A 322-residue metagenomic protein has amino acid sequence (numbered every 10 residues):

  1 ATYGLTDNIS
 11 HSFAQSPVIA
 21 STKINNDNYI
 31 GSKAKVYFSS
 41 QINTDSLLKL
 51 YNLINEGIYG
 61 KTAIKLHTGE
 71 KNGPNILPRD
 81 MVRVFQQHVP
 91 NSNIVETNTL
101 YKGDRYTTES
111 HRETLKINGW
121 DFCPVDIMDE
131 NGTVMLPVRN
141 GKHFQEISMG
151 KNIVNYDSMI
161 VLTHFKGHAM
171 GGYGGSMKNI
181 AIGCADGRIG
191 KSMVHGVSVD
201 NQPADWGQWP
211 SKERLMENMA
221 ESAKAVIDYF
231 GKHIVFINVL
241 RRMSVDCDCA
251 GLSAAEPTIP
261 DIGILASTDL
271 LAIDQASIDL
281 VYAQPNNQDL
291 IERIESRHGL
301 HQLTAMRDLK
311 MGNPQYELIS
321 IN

Functional and structural regions predicted by a protein language model:
A1-Q15: N-terminal export signals
T22-N322: Extended, low-polarity segments enriched in aliphatic/aromatic residues
